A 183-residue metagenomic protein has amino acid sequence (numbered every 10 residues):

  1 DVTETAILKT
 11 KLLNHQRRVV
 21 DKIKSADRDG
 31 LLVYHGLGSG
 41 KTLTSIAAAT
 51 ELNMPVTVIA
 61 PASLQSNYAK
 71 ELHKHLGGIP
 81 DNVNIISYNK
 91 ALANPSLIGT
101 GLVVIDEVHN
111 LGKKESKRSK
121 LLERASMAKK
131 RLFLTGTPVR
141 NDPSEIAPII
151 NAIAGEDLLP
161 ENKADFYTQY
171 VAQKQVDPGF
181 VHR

Functional and structural regions predicted by a protein language model:
V2-L32: Conserved pre-motif I regulatory segment
L31-L32, N84-I86, V103, R131-L132: Hydrophobic positions in the central parallel beta-sheet of the AAA+
G36-K74, R140-I146: Conserved Walker A/P-loop ATP-binding site and its immediately adjacent core in helicase/helicase-like ATPase domains
G38, H109-G112, P138-V139: Catalytic acidic motif of RecA-like/P-loop NTPases
S63-V83, I153-D157: Conserved helix-turn-beta segment of the N-terminal RecA-like "Helicase ATP-binding" lobe in SF1/SF2 helicases
Y88-T100: Conserved helix/coil segment N-terminal to the catalytic DExD/H
I98-F133: SF2 helicase catalytic motif II
S119-R183: Conserved P-loop NTPase motor "coupling/switch" region that bridges the ATPase
